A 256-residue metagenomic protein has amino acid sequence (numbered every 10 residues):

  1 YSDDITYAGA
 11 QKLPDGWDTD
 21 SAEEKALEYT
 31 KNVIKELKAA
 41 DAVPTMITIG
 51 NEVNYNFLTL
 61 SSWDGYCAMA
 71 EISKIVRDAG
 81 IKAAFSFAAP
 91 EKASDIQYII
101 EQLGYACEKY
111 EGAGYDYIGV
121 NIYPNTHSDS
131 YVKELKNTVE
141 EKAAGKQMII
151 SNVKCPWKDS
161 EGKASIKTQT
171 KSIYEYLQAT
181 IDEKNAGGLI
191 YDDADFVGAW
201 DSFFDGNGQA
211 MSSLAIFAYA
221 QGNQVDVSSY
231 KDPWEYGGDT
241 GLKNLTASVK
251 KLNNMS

Functional and structural regions predicted by a protein language model:
Y1-A84, A88-P90: Substrate-binding cleft and catalytic face of glycoside hydrolase catalytic domains, especially the flexible beta-alpha
P14-K25, S61-A68, S94, Y98 (+3 more regions): Alpha-helix N-cap and loop-to-helix initiation/capping positions
K25-E36, A93-K109, T170-A179: Short, acidic/polar
K35-V43, L103-G114, K136-A144, T180-I181: Acidic (Asp/Glu)-rich catalytic clusters
T45, N51, F85-A89, I96-Y131 (+1 more regions): Aromatic- and acid-rich polysaccharide-binding/catalytic face of secreted or lumenal carbohydrate-active enzymes
F57-S61, N121-L135, E161-G162: Substrate-binding/catalytic cleft of secreted carbohydrate-active enzymes, primarily glycoside hydrolases
Y110, K142, K158-K171, A179 (+1 more regions): Aromatic-rich peripheral "rim/lid" segments of glycoside hydrolase catalytic domains that contact and position glycan
